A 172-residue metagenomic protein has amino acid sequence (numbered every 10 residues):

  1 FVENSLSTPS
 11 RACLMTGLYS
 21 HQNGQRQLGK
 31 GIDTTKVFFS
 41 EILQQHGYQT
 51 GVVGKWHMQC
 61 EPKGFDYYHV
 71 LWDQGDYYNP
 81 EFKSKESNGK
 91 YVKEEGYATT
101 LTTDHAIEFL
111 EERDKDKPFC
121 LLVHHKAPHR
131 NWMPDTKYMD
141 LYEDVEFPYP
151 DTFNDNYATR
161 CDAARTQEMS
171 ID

Functional and structural regions predicted by a protein language model:
F1-D172: Formylglycine-dependent sulfatase
